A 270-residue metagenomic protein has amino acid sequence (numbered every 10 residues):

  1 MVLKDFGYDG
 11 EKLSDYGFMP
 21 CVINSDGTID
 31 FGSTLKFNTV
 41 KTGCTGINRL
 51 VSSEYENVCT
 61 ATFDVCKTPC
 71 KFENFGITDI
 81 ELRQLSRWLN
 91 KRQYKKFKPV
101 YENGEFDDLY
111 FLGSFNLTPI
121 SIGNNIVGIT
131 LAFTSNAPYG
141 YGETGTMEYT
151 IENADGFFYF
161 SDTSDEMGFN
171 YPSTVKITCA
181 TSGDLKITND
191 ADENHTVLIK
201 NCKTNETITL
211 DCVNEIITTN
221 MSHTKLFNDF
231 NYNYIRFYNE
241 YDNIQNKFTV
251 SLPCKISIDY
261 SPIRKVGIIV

Functional and structural regions predicted by a protein language model:
M1-K41: Polar/acidic, low-complexity leader/linker segments enriched in S/T/G and N/D
G27-I29, C44-L50, L112-I122: Short amphipathic beta-strand and strand-loop transition segments with alternating hydrophobic
T42-G46, E73-Q84, D155, N170: Charged, amphipathic alpha-helical segments
G46-G76, N125-P138, N246: Oligomerization/assembly interface segments of phage tail-like spikes and tubes
V58, R92-Y94, Y241-Q245: Extracellular Ig-like/FN3 beta-sandwich strand-entry sites
T60-N103: Long, hydrophobic/aromatic-enriched structural stretches that serve as scaffold segments
Y94-P138: Short beta-strand and beta-hairpin "edge-sheet" elements
Y141-V270: Intrinsically disordered, low-complexity segments enriched in serine, threonine, and glycine
